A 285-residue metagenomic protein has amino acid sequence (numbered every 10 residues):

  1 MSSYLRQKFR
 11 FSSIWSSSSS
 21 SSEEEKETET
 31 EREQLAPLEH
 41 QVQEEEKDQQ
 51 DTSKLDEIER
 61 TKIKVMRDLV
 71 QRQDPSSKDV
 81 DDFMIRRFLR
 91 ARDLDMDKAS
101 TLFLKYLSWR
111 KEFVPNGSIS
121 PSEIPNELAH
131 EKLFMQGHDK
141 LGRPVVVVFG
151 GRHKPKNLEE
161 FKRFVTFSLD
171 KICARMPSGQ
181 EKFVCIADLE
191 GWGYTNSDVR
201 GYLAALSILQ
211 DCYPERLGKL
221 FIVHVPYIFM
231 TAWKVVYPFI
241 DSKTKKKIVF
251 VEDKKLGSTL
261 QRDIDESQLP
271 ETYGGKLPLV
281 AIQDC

Functional and structural regions predicted by a protein language model:
M1-C285: Basic, amphipathic alpha-helical/coil surface patches used to engage anionic, phosphate-bearing ligands and membranes
